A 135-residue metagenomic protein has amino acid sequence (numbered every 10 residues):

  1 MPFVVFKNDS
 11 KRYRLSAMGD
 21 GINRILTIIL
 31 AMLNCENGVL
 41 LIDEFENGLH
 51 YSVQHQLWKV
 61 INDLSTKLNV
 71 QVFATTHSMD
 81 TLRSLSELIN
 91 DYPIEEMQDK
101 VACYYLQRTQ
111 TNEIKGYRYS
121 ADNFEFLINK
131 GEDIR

Functional and structural regions predicted by a protein language model:
M1-N34, V39-S52: Conserved ABC ATPase signature
Q56-R135: C-terminal lobe/lid and adjacent interdomain/linker elements of RecA-like ASCE P-loop ATPase modules
